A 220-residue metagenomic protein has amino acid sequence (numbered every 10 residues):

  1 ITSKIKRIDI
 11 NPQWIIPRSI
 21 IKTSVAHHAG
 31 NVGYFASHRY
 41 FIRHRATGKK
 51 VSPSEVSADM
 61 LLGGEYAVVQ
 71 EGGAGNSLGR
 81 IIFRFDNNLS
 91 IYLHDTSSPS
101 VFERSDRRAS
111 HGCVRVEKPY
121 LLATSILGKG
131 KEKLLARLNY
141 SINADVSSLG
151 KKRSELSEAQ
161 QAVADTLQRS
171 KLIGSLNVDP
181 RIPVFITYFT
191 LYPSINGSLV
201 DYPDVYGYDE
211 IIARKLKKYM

Functional and structural regions predicted by a protein language model:
I1-M220: Well-ordered beta-sheet/strand-loop patches within structured domains
